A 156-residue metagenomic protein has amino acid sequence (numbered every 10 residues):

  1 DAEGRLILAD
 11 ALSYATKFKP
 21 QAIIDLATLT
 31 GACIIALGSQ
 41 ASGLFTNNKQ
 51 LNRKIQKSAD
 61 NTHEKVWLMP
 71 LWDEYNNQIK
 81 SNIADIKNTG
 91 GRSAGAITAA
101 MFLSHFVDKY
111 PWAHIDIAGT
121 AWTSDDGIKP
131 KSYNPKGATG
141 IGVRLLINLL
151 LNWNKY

Functional and structural regions predicted by a protein language model:
D1-Y156: A generic structural signal for tightly packed, nonpolar segments enriched in small/aliphatic residues
